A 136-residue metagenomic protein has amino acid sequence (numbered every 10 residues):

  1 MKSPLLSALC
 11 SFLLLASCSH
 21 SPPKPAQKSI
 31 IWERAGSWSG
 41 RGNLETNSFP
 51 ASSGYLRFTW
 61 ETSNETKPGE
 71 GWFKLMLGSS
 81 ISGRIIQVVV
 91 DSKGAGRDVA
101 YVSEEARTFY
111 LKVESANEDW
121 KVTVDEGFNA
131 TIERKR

Functional and structural regions predicted by a protein language model:
M1-A8: Bacterial N-terminal signal peptides that target proteins for export
L15-S17: C-terminal motif of bacterial Sec signal peptides marking the signal peptidase cleavage site
S19-R136: Acidic, Ser/Thr/Pro
